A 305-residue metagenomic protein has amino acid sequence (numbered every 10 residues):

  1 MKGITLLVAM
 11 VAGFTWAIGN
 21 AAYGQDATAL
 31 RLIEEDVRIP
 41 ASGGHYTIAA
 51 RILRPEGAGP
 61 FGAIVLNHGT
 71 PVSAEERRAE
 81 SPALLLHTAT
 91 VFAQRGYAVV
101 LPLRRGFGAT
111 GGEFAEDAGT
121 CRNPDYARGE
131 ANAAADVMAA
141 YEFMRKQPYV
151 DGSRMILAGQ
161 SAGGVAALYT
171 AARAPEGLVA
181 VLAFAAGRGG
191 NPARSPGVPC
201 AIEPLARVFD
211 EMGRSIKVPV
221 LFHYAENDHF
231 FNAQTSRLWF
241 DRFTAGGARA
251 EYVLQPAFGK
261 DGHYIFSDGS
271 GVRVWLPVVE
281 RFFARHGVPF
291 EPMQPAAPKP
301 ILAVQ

Functional and structural regions predicted by a protein language model:
Q25-G59: N-terminal cap/lid segment of alpha/beta-hydrolase-fold proteins
G59-F61, T70-G111, F230-N232: Short substrate-entry loop that stabilizes the transition state in hydrolases
G119-P148: Alpha/beta-hydrolase active-site loop
Y149-S161: Alpha/beta-hydrolase fold nucleophile elbow
G159-Y169: Glycine-rich nucleophile elbow surrounding the catalytic serine of serine-hydrolase chemistry
Y169-V179: Conserved hydrolase catalytic core segment
A180, A186-G246, E251: The feature captures the conserved acid-bearing segment of alpha/beta-hydrolase catalytic domains
G246-Q305: C-terminal catalytic histidine-bearing segment of alpha/beta-hydrolase fold enzymes
